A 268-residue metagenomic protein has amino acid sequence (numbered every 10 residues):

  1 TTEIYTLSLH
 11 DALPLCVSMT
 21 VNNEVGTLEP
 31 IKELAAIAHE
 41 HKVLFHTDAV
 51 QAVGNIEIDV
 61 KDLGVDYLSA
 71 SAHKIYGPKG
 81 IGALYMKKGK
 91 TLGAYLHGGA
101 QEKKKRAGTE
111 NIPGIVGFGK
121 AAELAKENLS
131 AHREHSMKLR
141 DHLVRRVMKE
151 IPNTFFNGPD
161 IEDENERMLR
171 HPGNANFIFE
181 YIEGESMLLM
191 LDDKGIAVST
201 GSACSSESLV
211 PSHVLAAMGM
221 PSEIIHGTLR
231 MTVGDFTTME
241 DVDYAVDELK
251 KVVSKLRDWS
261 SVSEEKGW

Functional and structural regions predicted by a protein language model:
T1-L7: Short, exposed "boundary/linker" segments that immediately precede the start of a downstream structural module
S8, A12-W268: Pyridoxal 5′-phosphate
